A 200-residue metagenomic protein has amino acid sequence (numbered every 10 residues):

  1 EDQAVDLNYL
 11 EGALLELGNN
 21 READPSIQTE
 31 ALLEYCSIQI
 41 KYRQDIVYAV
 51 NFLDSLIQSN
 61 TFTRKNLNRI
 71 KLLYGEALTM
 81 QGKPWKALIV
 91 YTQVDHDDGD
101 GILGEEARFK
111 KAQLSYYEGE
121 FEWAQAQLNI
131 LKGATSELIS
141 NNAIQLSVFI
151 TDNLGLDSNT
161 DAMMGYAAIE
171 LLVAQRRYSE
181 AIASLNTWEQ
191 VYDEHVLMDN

Functional and structural regions predicted by a protein language model:
E1-N200: Acidic, polar-rich low-complexity tracts and alpha-helical solenoid repeat scaffolds
